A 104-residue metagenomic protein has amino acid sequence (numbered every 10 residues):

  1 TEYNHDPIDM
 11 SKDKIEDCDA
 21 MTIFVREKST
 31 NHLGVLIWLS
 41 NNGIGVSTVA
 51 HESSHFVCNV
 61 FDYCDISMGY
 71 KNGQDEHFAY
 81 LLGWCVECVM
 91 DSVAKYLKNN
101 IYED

Functional and structural regions predicted by a protein language model:
E2-I44, F56-V60: Active-site scaffold of zinc-dependent metalloenzymes
C18, C58, C64, C85-C88: Generic recognition of cysteine residues
I37, E103-D104: Long, compositionally biased intrinsically disordered regions
S53-G69: Catalytic Zn2+-binding segment of zinc metalloproteases
G69-I101: Post-HExxH zinc-binding segment in Zn-dependent metallohydrolases
